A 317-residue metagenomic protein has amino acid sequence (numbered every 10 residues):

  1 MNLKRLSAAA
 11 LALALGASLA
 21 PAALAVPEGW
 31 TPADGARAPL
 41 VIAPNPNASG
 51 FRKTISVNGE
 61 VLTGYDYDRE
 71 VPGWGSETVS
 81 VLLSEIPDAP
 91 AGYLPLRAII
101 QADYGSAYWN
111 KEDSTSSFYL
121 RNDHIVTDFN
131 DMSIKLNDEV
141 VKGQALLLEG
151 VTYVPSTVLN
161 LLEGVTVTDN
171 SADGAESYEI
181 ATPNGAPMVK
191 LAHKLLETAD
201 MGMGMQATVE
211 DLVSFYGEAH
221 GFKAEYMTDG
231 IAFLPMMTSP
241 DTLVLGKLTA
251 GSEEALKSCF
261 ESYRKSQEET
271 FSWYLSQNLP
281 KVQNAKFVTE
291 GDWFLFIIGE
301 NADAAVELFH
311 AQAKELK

Functional and structural regions predicted by a protein language model:
N2-V26: Sec-dependent N-terminal signal peptides of Gram-positive bacterial secreted proteins and lipoproteins
A8, G92, V151-T152, S239 (+1 more regions): A broadly tuned, weak detector of single residues within folded domains
P21-H193: Primary recognition of N-terminal secretory signal peptides and signal-anchoring hydrophobic helices
I99, V244-L245: Short, well-ordered beta-strand segments enriched in hydrophobic/aromatic residues
T182-T242, L248-K317: Soluble, non-membrane globular domain cores that form compact, hydrophobic packing and curved binding surfaces
